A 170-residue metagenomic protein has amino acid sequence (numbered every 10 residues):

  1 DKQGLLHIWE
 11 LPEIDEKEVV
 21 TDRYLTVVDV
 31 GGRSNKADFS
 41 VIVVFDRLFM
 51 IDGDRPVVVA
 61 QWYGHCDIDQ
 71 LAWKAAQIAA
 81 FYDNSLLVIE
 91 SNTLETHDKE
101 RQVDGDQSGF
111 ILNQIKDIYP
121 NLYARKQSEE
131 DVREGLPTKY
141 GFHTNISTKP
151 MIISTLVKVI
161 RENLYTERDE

Functional and structural regions predicted by a protein language model:
D1-Q127, I146, P150, S154 (+1 more regions): RNase H-like, metal-dependent nuclease domains and their acidic two-metal-ion catalytic environment used
V59-A60, E134-T144: Short beta-alpha connecting loops at secondary-structure transitions that line or flank enzyme active sites
